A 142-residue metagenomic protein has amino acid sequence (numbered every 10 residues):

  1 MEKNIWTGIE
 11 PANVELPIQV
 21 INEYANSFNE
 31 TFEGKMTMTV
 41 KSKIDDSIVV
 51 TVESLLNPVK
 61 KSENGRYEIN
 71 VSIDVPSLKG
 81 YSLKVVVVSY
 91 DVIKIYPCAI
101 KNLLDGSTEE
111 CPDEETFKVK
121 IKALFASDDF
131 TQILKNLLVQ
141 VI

Functional and structural regions predicted by a protein language model:
M1-T39: Charge-rich, low-complexity N-terminal segments
E2-P11, I18, V52-L56, R66 (+3 more regions): Intrinsically disordered, low-complexity regions
T7, N64, K79, D105-G106 (+1 more regions): Feature targets compositionally biased, intrinsically disordered low-complexity regions with long contiguous runs
V20, Y24, D45, K60 (+3 more regions): Extended interaction regions within the primary functional domain
N29-I93: Amphipathic, interaction-prone secondary-structure segments
Y90-I142: Ampiphathic alpha-helical segments that act as solvent-exposed interaction surfaces
